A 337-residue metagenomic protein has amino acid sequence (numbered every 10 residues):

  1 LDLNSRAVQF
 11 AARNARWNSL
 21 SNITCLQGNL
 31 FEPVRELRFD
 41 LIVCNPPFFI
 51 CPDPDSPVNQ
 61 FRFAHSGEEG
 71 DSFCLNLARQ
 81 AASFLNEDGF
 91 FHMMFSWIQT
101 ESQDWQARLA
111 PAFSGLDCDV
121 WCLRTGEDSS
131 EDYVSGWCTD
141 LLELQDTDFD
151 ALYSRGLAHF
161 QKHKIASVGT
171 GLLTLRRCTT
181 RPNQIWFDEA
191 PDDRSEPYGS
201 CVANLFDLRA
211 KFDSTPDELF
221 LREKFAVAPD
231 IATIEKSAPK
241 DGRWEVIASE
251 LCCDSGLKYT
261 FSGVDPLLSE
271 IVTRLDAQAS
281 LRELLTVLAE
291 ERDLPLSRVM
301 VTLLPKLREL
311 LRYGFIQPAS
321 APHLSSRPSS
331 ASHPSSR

Functional and structural regions predicted by a protein language model:
L3-A12, W17-D146: S-adenosylmethionine
E36, G67-D71, A166, F261 (+2 more regions): Short, solvent-exposed loop/helix junctions and linker helices that flank or host conserved functional motifs
I42, G169-G171, R312: A generic structural signal for well-ordered coil/turn residues at beta-strand boundaries that shape enzyme active-site
F49, A112-L116, C178, Q278 (+1 more regions): Phosphate/oxyanion-binding loops and surfaces in catalytic or ligand/nucleic-acid-binding neighborhoods
L116-S269: Rossmann-like AdoMet/SAM-dependent catalytic core
L175, G256-S329, H333-R337: Long, charge-rich, low-complexity alpha-helical segments
